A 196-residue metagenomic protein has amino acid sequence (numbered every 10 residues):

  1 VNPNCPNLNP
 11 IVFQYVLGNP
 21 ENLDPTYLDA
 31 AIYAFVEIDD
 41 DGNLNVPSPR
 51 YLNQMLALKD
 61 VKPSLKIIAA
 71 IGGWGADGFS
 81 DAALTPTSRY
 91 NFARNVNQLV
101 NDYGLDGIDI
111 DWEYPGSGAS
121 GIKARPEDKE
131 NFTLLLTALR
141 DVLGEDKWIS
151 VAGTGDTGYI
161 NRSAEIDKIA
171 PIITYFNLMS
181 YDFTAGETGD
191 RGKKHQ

Functional and structural regions predicted by a protein language model:
N2-V100, R191-G192: Glycan-recognition patch characteristic of GH18 chitinases/ENGases and related GlcNAc/peptidoglycan-binding proteins
V16, F35, A69-G73, W112-Y114 (+2 more regions): A cross-domain feature marking catalytic cores of carbohydrate-active enzymes and several ubiquitous metabolic/repair
P25, Y90, G104, T133 (+1 more regions): A generic "functional-site adjacency" signal
D29, D106, T174: Receiver (REC) domain switch/active-site residues of two-component response regulators
A31, A69, I110, L139 (+1 more regions): Conserved, mostly hydrophobic/aromatic
D40-R50, P115-Q196: Substrate-binding surface in catalytic domains of secreted glycosidases
A57-I67, D102-L105, A138-K147, I172: A structural motif corresponding to the C-terminal end of an alpha-helix and its immediate exit/capping segment
F92, V96-V100, G104-G116, D128: Serine-hydrolase-like catalytic core of hydrolytic proteins
